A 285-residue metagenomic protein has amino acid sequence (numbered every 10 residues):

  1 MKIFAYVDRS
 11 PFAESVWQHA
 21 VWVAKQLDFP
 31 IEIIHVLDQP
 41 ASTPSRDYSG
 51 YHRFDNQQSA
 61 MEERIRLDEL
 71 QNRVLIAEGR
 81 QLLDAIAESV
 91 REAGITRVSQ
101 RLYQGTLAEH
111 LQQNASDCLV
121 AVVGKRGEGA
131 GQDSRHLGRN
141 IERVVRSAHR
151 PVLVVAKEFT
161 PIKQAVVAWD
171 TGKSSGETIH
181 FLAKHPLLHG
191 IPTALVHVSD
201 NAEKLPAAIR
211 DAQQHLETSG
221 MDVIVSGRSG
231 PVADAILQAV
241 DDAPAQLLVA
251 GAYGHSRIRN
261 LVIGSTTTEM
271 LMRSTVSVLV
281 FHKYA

Functional and structural regions predicted by a protein language model:
M1-I65, S147, T160-G227, A245: Small/aliphatic-rich secondary-structure junction motif
A13, W17, Q26, Q100-F159 (+1 more regions): Gly/Ser-rich helix-loop-strand patches that form or flank binding pockets for ribonucleotide-derived cofactors
T43-P44, E109-H110, S134, Q164 (+3 more regions): Short Asp/Glu-rich motifs
R66-E88, V98: Alpha-helix-centered segments that form part of catalytic cores
G105-A108, R228-D234: Conserved active-site histidine-acidic residue motif and adjacent donor-binding/catalytic loop of glycosyltransferases
Q213, P231-D242: A short, acidic, amphipathic alpha-helical segment used as a generic capping/interface helix at domain edges
